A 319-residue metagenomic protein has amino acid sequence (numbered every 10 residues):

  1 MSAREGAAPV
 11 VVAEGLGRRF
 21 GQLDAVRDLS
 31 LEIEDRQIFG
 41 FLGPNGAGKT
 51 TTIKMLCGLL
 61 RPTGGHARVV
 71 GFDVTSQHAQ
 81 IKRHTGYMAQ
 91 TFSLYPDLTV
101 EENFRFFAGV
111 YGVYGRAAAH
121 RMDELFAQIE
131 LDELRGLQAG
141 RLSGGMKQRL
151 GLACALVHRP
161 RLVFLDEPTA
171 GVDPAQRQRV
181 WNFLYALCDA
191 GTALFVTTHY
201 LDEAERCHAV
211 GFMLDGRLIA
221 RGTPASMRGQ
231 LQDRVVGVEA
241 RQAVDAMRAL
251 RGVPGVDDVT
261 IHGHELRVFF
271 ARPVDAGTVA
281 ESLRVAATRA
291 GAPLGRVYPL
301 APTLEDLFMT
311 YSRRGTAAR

Functional and structural regions predicted by a protein language model:
R105, G109, Y114-L134: Conserved ABC ATPase "signature" region
L152: Hydrophobic anchor residue at the start of the ABC signature
R159: Conserved catalytic motifs of ABC-family nucleotide-binding domains
V163-D166: Catalytic Walker B motif of ABC-type/P-loop ATPase nucleotide-binding domains
Q232-R314: Short, charged/small-residue-rich alpha-helical element at the C-terminal edge of ABC transporter nucleotide-binding
